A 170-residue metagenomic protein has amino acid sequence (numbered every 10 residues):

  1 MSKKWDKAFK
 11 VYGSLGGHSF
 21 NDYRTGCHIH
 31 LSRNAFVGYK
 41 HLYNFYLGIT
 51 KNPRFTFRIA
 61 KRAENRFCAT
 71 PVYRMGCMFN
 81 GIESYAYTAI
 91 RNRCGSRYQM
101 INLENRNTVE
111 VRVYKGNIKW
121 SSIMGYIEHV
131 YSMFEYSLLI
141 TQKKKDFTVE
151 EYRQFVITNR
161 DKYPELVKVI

Functional and structural regions predicted by a protein language model:
M1-N21, N34-I170: C-terminal accessory/tail domains of diverse enzymes
T25-C27: Short, conserved phosphate-binding/catalytic loop or strand-edge motifs used in phosphoryl-/nucleotidyl-transfer
